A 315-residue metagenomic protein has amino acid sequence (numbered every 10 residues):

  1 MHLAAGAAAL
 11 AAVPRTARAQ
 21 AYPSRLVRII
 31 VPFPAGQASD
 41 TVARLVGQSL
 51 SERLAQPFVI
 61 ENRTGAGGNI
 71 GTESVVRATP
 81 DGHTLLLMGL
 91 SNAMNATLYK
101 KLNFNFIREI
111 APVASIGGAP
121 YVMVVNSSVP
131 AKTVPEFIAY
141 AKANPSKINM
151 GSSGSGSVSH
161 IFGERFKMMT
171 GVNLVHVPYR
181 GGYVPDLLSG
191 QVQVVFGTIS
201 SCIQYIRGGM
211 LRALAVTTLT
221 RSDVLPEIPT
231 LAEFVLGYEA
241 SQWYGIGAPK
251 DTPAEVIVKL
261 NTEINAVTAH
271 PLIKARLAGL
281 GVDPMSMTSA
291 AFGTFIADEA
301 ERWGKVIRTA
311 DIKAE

Functional and structural regions predicted by a protein language model:
M1-A19: N-terminal export signals
V13, A17-I107, K147-N149, T170-F196 (+3 more regions): N-terminal (or domain-start) structured segment
S24-L26, M169-T170, A254-E315: An extracytoplasmic/periplasmic, membrane-proximal ligand-sensing/linker region
R77-H83, T97-G182, L231, L236 (+1 more regions): Hinge/capping helix and adjacent helix->loop/strand transition within the periplasmic-binding protein
N92-K101, R165-M169, V194-E227: A ligand-binding cleft/hinge motif common to bilobed small-molecule-binding domains
